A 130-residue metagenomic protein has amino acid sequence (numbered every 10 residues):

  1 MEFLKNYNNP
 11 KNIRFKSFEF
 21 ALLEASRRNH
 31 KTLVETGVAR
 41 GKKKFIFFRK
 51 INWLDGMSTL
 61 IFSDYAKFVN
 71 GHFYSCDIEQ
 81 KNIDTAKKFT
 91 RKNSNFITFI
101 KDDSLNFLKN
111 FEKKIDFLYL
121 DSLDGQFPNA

Functional and structural regions predicted by a protein language model:
M1-A130: A short alpha-helical cap/connector motif
